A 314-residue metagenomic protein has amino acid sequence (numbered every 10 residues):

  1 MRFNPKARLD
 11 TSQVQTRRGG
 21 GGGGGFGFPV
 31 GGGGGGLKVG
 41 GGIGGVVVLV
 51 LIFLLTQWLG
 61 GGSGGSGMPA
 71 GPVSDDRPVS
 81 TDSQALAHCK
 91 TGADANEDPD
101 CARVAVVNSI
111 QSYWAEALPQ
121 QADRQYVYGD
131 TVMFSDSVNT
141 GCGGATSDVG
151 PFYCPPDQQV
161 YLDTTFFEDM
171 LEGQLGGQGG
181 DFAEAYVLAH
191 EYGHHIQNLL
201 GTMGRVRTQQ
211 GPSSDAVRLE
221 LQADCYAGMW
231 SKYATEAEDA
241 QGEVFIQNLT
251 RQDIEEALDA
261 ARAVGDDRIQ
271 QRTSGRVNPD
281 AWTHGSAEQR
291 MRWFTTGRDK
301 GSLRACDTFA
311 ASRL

Functional and structural regions predicted by a protein language model:
M1-A87: Long amphipathic alpha-helical segments used for membrane anchoring, targeting, substrate engagement, or oligomerization
C89-S112, P119-G143, V244-R251: Acidic helix-start/capping segments at beta-turn-to-alpha-helix junctions
C101, A105-V107, Q111, A117-P119 (+1 more regions): Short helix/loop segments within enzyme catalytic domains that coordinate or immediately flank catalytic cofactors
W114, L162, Y186-L199, D224 (+1 more regions): Active-site recognition of the HExxH zinc-binding catalytic motif
S137-D163: Catalytic zinc-binding patch centered on the HExxH motif and its immediate surroundings that defines zinc-dependent
E168-Y186, S214-V217: Short pre-active-site segment immediately N-terminal to the catalytic Zn-binding motif
N198-L221: Post-HEXXH active-site segment of zinc metalloproteases
D266-L314: Pan-zinc metallopeptidase signature
